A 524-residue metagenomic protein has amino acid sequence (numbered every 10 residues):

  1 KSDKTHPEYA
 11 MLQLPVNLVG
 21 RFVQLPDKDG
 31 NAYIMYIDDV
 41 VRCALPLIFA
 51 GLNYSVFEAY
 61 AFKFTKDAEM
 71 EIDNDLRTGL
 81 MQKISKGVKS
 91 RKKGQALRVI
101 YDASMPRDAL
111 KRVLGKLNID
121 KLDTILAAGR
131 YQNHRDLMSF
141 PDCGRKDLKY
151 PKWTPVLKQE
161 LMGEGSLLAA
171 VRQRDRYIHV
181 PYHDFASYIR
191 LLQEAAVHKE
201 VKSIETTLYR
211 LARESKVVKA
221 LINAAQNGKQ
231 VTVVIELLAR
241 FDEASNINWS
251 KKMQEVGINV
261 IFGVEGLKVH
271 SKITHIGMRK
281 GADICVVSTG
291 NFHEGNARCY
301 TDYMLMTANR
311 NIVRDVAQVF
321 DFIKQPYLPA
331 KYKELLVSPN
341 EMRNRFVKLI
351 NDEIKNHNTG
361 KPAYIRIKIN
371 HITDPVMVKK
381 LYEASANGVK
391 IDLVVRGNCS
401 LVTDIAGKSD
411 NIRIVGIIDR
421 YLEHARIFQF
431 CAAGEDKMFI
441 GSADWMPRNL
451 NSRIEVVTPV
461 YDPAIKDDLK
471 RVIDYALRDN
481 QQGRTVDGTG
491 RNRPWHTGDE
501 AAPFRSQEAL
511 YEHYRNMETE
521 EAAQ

Functional and structural regions predicted by a protein language model:
K1-I365, E383, N387, C399-Y421 (+1 more regions): N-terminal localization/anchoring segments of enzymes in phospholipid and broader phosphate metabolism
N370: Cofactor-pocket helix-loop regions in the catalytic cores of large enzyme subunits
P375-V378, Y382: Glycine/threonine-rich ATP-lid/beta-loop region of ATP-binding domains
K390-V394: Hydrophobic alpha/beta core scaffold segments
